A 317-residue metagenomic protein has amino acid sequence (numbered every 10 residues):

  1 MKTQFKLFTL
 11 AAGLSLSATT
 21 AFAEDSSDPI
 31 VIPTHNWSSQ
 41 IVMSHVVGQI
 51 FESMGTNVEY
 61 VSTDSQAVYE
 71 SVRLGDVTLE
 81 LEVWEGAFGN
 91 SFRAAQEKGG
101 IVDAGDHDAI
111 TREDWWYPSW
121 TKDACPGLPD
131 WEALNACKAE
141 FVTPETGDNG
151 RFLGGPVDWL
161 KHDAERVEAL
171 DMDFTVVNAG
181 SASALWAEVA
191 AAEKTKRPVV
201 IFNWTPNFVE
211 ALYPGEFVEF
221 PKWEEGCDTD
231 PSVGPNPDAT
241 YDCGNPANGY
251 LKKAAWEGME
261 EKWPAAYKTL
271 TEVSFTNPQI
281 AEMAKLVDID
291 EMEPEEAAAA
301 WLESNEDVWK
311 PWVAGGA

Functional and structural regions predicted by a protein language model:
E24-S39, T56-V61, N149-L153, L270: Short, well-ordered beta-strand elements
S38-N57, V167: Short, polar/charged alpha-helical segment
S44, V61-G99, E188-A190, F208-Y213: Pocket-flanking alpha-helical
V77-L81, L153-T229: Ligand-binding pocket segment of bilobal, Venus flytrap-like solute-binding proteins
G100-F152: A conserved helix-loop-strand patch within extracytoplasmic ligand-binding domains of the periplasmic binding
E113-A124, G249-K262, K285-L286: A bilobed periplasmic-binding-protein/Venus flytrap-type ligand-binding module shared by bacterial periplasmic
V209-T269, V273: C-terminal lobe and pocket-closing loops of periplasmic/extracytoplasmic Venus-flytrap solute-binding proteins
P246, M259-E260, Y267-A317: C-terminal functional modules
